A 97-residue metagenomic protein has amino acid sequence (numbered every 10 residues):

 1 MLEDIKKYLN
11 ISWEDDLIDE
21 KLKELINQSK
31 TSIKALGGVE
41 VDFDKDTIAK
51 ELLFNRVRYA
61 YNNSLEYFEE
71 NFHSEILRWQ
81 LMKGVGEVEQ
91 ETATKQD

Functional and structural regions predicted by a protein language model:
M1-L52, I76-L77, M82-D97: Conserved short "hinge" loops at termini or chain/domain junctions
Y59-M82: C-terminal structural segments of small proteins and small subunits
